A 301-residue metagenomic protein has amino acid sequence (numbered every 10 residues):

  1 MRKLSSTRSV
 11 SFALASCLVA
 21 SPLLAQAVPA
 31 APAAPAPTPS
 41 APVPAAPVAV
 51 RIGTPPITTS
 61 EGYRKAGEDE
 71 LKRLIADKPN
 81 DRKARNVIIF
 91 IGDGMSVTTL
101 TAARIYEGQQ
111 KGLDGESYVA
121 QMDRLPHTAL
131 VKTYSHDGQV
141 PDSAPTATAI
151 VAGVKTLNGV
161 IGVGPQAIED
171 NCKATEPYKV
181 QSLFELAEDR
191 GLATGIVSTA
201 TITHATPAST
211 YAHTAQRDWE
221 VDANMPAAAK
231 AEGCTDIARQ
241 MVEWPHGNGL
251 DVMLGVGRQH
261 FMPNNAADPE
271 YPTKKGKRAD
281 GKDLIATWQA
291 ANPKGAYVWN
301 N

Functional and structural regions predicted by a protein language model:
R2-A13: Bacterial N-terminal signal peptides that target proteins for export
S11-P22: Bacterial N-terminal signal peptides
P29-N301: N-terminal catalytic scaffold of extracellular/periplasmic and nuclease hydrolases that process anionic headgroups
